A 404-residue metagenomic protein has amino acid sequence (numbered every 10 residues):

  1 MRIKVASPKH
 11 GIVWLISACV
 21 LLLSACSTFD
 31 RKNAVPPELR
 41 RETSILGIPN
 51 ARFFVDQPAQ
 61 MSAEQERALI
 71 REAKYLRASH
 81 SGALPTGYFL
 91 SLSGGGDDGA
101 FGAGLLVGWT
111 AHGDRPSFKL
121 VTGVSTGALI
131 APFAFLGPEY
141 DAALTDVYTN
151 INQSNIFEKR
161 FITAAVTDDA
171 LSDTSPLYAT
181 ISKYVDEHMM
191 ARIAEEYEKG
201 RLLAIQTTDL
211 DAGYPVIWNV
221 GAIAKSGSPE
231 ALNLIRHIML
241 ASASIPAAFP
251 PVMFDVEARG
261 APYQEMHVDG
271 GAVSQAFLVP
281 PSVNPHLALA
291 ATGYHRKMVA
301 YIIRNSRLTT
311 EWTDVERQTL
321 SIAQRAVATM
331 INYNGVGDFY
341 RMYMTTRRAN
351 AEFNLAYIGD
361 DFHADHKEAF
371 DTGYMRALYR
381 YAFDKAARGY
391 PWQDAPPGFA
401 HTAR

Functional and structural regions predicted by a protein language model:
R2-L15: Bacterial N-terminal signal peptides that target proteins for export
L22-A25: C-terminal motif of bacterial Sec signal peptides marking the signal peptidase cleavage site
S27-K119, F135-R404: Patatin-like phospholipase
G96, V124-S125: Catalytic nucleophile serine of serine hydrolases, specifically the conserved "nucleophile elbow" pentapeptide
I130-F133: Hydrolases whose catalytic domains are alpha/beta-hydrolase-1, hotdog thioesterase, or metallo-beta-lactamase-like
